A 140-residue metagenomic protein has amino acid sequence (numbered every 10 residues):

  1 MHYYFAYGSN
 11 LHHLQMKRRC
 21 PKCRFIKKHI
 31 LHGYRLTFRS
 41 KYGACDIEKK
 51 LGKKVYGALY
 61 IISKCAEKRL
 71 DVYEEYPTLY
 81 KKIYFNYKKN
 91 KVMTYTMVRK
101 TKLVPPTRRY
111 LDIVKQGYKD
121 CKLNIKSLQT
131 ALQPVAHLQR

Functional and structural regions predicted by a protein language model:
M1-R140: Glycine-aromatic micro-motifs
